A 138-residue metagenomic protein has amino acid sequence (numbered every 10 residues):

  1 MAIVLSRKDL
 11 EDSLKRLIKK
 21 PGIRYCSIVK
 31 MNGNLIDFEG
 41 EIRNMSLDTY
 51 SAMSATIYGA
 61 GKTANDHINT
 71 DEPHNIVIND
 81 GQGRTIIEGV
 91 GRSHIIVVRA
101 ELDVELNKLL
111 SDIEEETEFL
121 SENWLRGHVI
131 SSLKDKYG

Functional and structural regions predicted by a protein language model:
A2-Y25, N32-G138: Acidic, low-complexity cytosolic segments
